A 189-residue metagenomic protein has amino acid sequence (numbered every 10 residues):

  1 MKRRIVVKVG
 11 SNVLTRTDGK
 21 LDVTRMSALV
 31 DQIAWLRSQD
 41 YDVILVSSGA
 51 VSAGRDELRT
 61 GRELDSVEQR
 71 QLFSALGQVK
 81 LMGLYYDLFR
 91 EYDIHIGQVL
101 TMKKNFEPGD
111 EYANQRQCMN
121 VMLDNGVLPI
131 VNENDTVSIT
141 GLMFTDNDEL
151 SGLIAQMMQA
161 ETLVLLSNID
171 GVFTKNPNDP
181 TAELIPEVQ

Functional and structural regions predicted by a protein language model:
M1-Q189: Nucleotide/pyrophosphate-binding catalytic subdomain
